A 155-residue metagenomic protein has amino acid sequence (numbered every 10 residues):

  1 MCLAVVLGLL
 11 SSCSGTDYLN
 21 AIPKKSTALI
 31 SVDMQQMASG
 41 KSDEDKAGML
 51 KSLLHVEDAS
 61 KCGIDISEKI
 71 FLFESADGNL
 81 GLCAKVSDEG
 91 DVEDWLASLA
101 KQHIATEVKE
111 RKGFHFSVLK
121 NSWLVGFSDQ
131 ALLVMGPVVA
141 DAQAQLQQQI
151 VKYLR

Functional and structural regions predicted by a protein language model:
M1-A4: Sec-dependent signal peptide recognition, specifically the positively charged N-region followed immediately by
L9-S12: C-terminal motif of bacterial Sec signal peptides marking the signal peptidase cleavage site
S14-L19: Bacterial lipoprotein signal-peptidase II cleavage site
N20-K41: Post-signal peptide N-terminal segment of mature Sec-exported envelope proteins
A21-I22, G40, L53, W95 (+2 more regions): Residues that form generic nucleotide/phosphate-binding pockets
I30, C62-R155: Single conserved position on a long alpha-helix in the C-terminal lobe of the eukaryotic protein kinase
Q35-D45, K85-E93: Short low-complexity stretches enriched in small and charged residues
S42-F71: N-terminal, post-signal-peptide region of Sec/Tat-exported proteins
